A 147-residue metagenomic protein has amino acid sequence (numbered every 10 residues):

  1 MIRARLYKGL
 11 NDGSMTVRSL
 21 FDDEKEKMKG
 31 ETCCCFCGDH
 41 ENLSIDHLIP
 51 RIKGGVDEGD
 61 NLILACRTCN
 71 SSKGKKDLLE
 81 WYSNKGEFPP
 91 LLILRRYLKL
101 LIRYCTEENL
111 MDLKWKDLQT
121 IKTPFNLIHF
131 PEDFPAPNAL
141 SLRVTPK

Functional and structural regions predicted by a protein language model:
M1-C33, L92-K99, R103-L110: Short, charged surface segments at domain edges that flank catalytic/cofactor-binding sites
M1-R5, K27-G38, F125-P137: Short, charge-rich amphipathic segments
I2, I45, I49-I52, I63 (+4 more regions): Weak global preference for isoleucine
D12, D22-D23, D39, D46 (+5 more regions): Acidic-enriched, low-complexity/disordered segments with a strong bias for Aspartate over Glutamate
V17-R18, E24-K29, L62, E132-K147: A ubiquitous, low-specificity "background" feature that marks scattered single residues across proteins without
C33-P89: Histidine-centered nuclease catalytic patch
S71-K147: A detector for short metal-coordination/catalytic motifs
